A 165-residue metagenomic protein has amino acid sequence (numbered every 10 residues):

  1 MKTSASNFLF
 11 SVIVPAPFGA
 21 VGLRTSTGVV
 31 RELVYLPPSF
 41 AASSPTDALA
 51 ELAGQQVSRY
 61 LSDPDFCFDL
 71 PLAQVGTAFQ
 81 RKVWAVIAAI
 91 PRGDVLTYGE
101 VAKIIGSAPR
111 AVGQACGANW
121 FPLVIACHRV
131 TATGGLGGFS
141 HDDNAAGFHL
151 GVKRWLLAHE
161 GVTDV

Functional and structural regions predicted by a protein language model:
M1-S6: Short, Gly/Pro- and small/polar-rich lid/capping loops
N7-V12, P17, F66-V165: Nucleic acid-binding interface residues in structured DNA/RNA-binding domains, emphasizing the DNA-engaging scaffolds
G19-G22: Short, low-complexity, charged amphipathic interaction modules
R24-D69: Compact structured core domains
